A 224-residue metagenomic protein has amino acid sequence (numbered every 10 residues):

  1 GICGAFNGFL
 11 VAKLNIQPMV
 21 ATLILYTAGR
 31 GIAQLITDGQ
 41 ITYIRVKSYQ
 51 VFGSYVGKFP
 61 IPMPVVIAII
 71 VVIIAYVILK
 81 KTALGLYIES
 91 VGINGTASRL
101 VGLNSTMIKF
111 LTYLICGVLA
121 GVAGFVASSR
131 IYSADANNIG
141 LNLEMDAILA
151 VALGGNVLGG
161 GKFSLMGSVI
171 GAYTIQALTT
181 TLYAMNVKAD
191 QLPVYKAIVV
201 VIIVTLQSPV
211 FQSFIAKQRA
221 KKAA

Functional and structural regions predicted by a protein language model:
G1-Y26, I170-G171: Alpha-helical transmembrane segments within multi-pass membrane transporters and channels
G4, A120, I131, D135-A197: Transmembrane alpha-helical segments in multi-pass inner-membrane proteins
L14, P18-K81, I108-L111, R130-A136 (+1 more regions): Transmembrane helix-bundle core of multi-pass membrane transporters and related energy-transducing complexes
P18, P60-A68, K109, N142-E144 (+1 more regions): Loop-to-transmembrane alpha-helix initiation sites
V20, N104-S128, M145: Transmembrane alpha-helices
Y26, R30-G31, I67-V77, Y113-G124 (+3 more regions): Hydrophobic core segments of alpha-helical transmembrane domains in multi-pass membrane transport and ion-translocation
I74-L114: Membrane-helix/interface signature in polytopic inner-membrane proteins
I93, L100-M107, L178, L182-A224: Cytosolic-side transmembrane-helix boundaries in multi-pass membrane proteins
